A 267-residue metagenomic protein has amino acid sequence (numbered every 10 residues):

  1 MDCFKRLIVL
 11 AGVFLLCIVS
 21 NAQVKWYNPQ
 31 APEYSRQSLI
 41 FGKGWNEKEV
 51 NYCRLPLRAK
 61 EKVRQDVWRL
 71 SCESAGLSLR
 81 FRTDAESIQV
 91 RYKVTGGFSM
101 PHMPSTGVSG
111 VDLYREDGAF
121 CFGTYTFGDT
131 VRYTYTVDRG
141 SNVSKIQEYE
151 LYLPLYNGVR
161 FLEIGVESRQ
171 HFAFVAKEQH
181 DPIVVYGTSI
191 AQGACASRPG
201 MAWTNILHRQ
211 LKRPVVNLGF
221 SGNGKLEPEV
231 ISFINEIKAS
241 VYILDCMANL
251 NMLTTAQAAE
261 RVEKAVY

Functional and structural regions predicted by a protein language model:
M1-V9: Bacterial N-terminal signal peptides that target proteins for export
D2-C3, C17-P182: N-terminal secretory targeting modules
V9-C17: Bacterial N-terminal signal peptides
H180-M201: Catalytic nucleophile-elbow at a beta strand-turn-alpha helix junction centered on a G-D-S/GDSL motif, marking
P182-V185, P214-L218, V241-D245: Structural recognition of the beta-strand scaffold that forms the well-ordered cores of secreted hydrolase catalytic
T204-V216: Short helix-loop-beta junction
R213, N217-E227: Short connector loops at secondary-structure junctions
N223, E227-Y267: Alpha-helical cap/lid subdomain in secreted, periplasmic, or secretory-pathway luminal O-acyl-processing enzymes
